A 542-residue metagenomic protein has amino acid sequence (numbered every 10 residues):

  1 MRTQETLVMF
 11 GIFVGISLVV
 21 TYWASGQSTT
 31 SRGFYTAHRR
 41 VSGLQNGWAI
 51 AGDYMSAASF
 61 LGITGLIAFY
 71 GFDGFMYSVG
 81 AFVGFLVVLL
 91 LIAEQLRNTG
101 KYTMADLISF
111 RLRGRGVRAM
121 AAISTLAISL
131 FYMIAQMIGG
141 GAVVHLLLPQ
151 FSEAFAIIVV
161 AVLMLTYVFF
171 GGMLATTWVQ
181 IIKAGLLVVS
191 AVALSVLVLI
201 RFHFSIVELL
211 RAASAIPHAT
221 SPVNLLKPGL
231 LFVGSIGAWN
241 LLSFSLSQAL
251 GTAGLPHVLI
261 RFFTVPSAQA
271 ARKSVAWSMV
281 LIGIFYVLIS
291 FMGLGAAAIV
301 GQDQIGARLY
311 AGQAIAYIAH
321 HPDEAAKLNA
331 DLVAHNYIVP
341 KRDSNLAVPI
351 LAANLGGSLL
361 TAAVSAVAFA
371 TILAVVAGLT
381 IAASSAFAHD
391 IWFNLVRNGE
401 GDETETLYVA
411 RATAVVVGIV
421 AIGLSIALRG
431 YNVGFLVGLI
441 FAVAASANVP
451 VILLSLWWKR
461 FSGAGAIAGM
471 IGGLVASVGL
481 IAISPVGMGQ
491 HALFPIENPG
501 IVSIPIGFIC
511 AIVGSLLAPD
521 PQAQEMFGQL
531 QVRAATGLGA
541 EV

Functional and structural regions predicted by a protein language model:
M1-E5, G65-S78, M137-I157, L174-A184 (+4 more regions): Transmembrane helix-loop boundary segments of multi-pass membrane transporters
M1-F60, V168-G171, S190, L194-V196 (+1 more regions): Membrane-interface "cap" regions at the ends of multi-pass membrane proteins
M1-T21, N240, G463-V542: A generic transmembrane alpha-helix motif of multi-pass inner-membrane proteins
R2, T36-V41, G62-M76, S109 (+3 more regions): Loop-to-helix junctions at membrane interfaces in multi-pass transport proteins
S17, F75-F170, S243-G251, I260 (+3 more regions): Helix-loop-helix module between adjacent transmembrane segments
A24-S25, G33-H38, L66, L90-N98 (+8 more regions): Helix-loop junctions at the membrane interface of multi-pass solute transporters
K101-R113, G172-A184, G254-V287, D303 (+5 more regions): Hydrophobic, small-residue-rich membrane helices and short re-entrant helix-turn-helix hairpins that build
R111-A119, L126, L130, I157-I158 (+2 more regions): Loop-to-transmembrane helix boundary motifs in multi-pass membrane proteins
